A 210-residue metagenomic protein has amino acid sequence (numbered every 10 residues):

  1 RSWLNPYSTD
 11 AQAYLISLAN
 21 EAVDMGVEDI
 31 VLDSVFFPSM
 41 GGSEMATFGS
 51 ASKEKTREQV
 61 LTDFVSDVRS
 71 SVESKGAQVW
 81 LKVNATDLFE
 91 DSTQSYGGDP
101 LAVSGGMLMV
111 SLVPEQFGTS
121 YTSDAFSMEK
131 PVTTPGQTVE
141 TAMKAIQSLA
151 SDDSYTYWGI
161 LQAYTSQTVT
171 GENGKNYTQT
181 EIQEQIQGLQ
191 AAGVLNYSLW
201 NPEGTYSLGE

Functional and structural regions predicted by a protein language model:
R1-N20, Q183: Active-site-adjacent "subsite" loops/lids of carbohydrate-active enzymes
R1-P6, M40-S52, T122-S127, G171-G174: Surface-exposed, active-site-proximal loop segments in enzymatic domains
T9, A85-Q94, P135-T141: Active-site glycine- and acidic-residue-rich loops that bind and position anionic ligands or nucleotide-like cofactors
I16-L32, F36-P38, L101, V110-Q116: Alpha/beta enzyme core
S17, E21, V60-S70, T141-S148 (+1 more regions): Alpha-helical scaffolding segments of alpha/beta enzyme cores, especially the outer helices of TIM-barrel or partial
E28-E58: Active-site-proximal loop/short-helix segments that contain or immediately flank catalytic acid/base residue(s)
V31-S34, E58-Q94, D153-T165: Aromatic-lined carbohydrate-recognition surfaces of secreted/lumenal glycan-active proteins
G105-M107, S111-S120, M128-E210: Substrate-binding cleft of secreted/luminal carbohydrate-active enzymes
